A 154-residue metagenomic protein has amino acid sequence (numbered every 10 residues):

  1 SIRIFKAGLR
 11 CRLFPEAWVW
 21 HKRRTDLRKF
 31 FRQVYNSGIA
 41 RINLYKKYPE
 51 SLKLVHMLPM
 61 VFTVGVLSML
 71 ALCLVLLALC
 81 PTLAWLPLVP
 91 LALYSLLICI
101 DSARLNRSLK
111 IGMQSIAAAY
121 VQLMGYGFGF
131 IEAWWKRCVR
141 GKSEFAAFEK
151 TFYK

Functional and structural regions predicted by a protein language model:
S1-L52: Catalytic donor/gating beta->alpha subdomain of glycosyltransferases that bind UDP-sugars
H21, H56, L123: Histidine-centered active-site/metal-ligand motif
K53-L54, I116: Juxtamembrane helix-capping/reentrant segments at transmembrane boundaries
L54-F62: Select subsegments of transmembrane alpha-helices in polytopic membrane proteins, especially boundary-proximal
F62-V139: Membrane-embedded multi-pass helical conduit in multi-pass membrane proteins, especially envelope-biosynthetic
R137-K154: Short linear elements at protein peripheries
